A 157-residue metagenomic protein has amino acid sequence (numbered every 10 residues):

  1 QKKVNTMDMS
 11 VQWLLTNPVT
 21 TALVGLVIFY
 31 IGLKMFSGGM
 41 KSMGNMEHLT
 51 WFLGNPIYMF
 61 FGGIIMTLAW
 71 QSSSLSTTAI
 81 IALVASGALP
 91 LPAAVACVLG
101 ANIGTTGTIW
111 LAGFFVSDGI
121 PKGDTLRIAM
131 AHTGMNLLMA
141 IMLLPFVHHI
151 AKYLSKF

Functional and structural regions predicted by a protein language model:
Q1-T6: N-terminal amphipathic/basic-hydrophobic helices that include classical n-h-c signal peptides and signal-anchor
M7-L14, V27-I31, I109-F157: Juxtamembrane and boundary regions of transmembrane helices in multi-pass small-molecule transporters and channels
D8-M9, W13, N17, T21 (+4 more regions): Juxtamembrane/transmembrane-helix boundary motifs in multi-pass membrane proteins
W13, N17-A79, H148-L154: Membrane-embedded alpha-helical segments and adjacent helix-loop junctions characteristic of multi-pass solute
T67-T105, I109-G134: Membrane-interfacial helix-loop connectors
